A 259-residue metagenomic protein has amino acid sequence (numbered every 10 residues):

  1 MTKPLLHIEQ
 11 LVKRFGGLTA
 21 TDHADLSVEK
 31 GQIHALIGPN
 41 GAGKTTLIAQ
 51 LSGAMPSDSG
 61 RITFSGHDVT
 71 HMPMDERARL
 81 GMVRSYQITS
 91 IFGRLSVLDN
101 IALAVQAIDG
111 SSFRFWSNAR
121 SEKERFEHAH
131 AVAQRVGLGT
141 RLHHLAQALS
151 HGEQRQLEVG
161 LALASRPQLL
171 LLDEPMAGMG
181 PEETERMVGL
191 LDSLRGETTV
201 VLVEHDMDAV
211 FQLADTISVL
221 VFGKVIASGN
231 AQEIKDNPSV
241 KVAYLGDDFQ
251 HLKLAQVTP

Functional and structural regions predicted by a protein language model:
T2-P259: Glycine-rich phosphate-binding loops of nucleotide-dependent enzymes
